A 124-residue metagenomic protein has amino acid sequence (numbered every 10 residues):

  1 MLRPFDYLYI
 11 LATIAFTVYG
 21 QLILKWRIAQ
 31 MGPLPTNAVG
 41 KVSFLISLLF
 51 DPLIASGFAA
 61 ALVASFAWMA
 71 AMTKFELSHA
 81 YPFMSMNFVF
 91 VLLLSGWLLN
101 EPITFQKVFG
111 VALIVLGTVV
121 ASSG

Functional and structural regions predicted by a protein language model:
M1-Q30: Glycine-/small-residue-enriched transmembrane alpha-helix faces in small-molecule transporters and effluxers
D6-A12, S43-V63: Loop-to-transmembrane-helix transition segments
A12, A59, S85-V89, V108-A112: Hydrophobic residues within alpha-helical transmembrane segments of multi-pass solute transporters/permease subunits
I14, V18, L62, F88-L93 (+2 more regions): Hydrophobic/small/kink-forming positions within alpha-helical transmembrane segments of polytopic membrane proteins
R27, A71, W97-L99: Hydrophobic/aromatic residues within transmembrane alpha-helices of multi-pass small-molecule transporters
F66-M86: Structural motif at transmembrane-helix junctions in multi-pass transporters
V89-K107: C-terminal transmembrane-helix exit sites in multi-pass transporters
Q106-S123: Hydrophobic transmembrane alpha-helices of multi-pass small-molecule transport proteins
